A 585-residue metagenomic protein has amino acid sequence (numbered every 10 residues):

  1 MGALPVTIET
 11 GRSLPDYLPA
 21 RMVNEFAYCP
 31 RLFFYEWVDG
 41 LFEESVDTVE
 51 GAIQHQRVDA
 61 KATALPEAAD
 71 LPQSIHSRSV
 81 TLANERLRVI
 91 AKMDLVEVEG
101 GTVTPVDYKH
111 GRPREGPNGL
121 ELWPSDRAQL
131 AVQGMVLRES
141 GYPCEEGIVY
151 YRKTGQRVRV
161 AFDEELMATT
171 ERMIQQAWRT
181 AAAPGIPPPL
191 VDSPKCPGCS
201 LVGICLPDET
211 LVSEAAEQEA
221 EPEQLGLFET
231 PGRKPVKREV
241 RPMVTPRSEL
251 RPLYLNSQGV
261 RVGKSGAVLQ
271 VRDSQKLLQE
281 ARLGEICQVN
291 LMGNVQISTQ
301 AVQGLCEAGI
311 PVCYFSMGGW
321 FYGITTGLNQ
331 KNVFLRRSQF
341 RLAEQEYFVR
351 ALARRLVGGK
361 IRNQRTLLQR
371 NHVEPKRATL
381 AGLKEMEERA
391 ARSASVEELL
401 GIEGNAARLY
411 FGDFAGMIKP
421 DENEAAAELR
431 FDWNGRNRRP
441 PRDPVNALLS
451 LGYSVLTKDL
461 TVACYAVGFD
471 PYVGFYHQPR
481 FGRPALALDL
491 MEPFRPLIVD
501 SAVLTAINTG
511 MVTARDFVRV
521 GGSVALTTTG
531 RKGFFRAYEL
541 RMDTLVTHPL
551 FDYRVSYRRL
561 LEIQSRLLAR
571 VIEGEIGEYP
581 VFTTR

Functional and structural regions predicted by a protein language model:
M1-P105, R112-N118, A128, V212 (+1 more regions): Metal-dependent nuclease catalytic cores that hydrolyze phosphodiester bonds in DNA/RNA, characterized by
G2-T10, Q73, L120-E121, V136-E219: Metal-dependent nuclease catalytic regions and adjoining charged, substrate-binding loops involved in nucleic-acid end
D59-P66, V80-A83, E229-G263, R272-S274 (+1 more regions): Active-site helix-to-loop segments that bind/position phosphate- or nucleotide-bearing substrates and donors across
D107, E285-T366: A surface-exposed, charged beta-strand/loop segment in the N-terminal or early-internal portion of soluble proteins
K109-W123, R159-E164, N290: Short histidine-centered catalytic/ligand-binding loop motif
N118-A128, E165, G293, I297 (+2 more regions): Short alpha-helix boundary/capping segments
L120-I148, A308-V312, S454-T461, P496-S501: Metal-dependent nuclease catalytic cores in nucleic-acid-processing enzymes, especially RNase H-like/related
V236-M317: Terminal-proximal segments
